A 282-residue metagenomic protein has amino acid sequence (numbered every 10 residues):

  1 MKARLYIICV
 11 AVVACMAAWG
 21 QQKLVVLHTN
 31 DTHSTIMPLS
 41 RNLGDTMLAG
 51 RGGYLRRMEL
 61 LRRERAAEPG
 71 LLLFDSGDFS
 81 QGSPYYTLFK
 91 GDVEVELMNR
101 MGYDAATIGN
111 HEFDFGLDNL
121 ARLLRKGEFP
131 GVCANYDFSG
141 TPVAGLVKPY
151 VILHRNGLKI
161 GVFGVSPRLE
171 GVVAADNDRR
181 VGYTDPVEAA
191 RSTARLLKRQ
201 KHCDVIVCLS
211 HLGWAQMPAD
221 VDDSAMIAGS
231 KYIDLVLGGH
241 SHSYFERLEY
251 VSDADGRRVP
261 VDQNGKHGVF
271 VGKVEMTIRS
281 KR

Functional and structural regions predicted by a protein language model:
M1-I7: Bacterial N-terminal signal peptides that target proteins for export
I7-C15: Bacterial N-terminal signal peptides
W19-R282: Acidic, metal/ion-coordinating pockets
